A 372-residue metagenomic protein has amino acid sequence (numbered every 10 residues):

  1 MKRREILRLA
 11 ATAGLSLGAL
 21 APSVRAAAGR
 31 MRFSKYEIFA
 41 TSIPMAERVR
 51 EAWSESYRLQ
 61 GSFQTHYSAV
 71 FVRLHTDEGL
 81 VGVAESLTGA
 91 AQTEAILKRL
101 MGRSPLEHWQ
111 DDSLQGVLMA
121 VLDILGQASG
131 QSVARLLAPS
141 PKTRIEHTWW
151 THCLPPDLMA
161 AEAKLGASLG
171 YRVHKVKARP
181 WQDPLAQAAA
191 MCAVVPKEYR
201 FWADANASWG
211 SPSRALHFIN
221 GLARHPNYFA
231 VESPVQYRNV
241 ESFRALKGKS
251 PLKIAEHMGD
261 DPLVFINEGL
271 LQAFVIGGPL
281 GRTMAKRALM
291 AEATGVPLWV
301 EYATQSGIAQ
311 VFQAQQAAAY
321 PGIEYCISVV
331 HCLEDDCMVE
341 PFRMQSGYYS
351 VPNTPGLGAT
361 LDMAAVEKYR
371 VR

Functional and structural regions predicted by a protein language model:
M1-L7: Twin-arginine (Tat) signal peptide motif
L7-S16, L20-W202, N206-L216, N220-R224 (+1 more regions): N-terminal capping/lid subdomain adjacent to the active-site entrance of alpha/beta enzymes
W53, R99, N220, N227 (+2 more regions): Shared catalytic-loop signature of beta/alpha-barrel
E85, E232, E301: Acidic-residue sensor for enzyme active/binding pockets
C153, A178-Q182, A207-W209, V235-Y237 (+3 more regions): Active-site-proximal loop/turn and secondary-structure-junction residues that shape catalytic pockets, frequently
